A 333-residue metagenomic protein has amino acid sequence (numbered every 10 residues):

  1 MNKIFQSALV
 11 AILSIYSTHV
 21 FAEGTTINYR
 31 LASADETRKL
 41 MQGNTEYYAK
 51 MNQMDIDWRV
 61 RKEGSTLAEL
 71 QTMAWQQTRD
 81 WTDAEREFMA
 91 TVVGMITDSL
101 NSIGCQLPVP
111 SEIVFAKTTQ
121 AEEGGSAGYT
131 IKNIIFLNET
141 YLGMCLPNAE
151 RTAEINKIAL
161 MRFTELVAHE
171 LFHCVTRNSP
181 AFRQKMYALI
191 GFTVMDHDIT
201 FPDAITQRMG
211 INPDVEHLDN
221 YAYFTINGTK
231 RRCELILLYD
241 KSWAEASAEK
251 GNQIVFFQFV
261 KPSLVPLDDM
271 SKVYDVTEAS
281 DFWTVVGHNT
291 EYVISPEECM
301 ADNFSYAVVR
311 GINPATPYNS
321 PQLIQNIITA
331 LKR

Functional and structural regions predicted by a protein language model:
M1-A8: Bacterial N-terminal signal peptides that target proteins for export
A8-V10, V20: Cleavable N-terminal signal peptides
E23-A90: N-terminal mature-domain "stem" immediately C-terminal to a signal peptide or N-terminal signal-anchor/transmembrane
L70-T140: Auxiliary, metal-adjacent structural segments of Zn-dependent hydrolase domains
T118-A168, R177: Active-site scaffold of zinc-dependent metalloenzymes
S179-P262, E297-K332: Post-HExxH zinc-binding segment in Zn-dependent metallohydrolases
D269-G311: Extracellular low-complexity, Gly/Ser/Thr-rich intrinsically disordered linkers and protease-sensitive activation/hinge
